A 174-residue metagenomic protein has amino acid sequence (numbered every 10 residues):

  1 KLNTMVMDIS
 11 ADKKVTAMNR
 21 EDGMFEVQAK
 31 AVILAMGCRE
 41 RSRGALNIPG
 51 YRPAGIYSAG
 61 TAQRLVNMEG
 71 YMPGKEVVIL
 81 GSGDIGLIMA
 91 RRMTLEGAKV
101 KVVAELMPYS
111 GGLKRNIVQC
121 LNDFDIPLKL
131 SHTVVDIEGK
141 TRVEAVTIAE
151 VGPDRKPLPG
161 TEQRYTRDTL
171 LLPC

Functional and structural regions predicted by a protein language model:
K1-E76, V151-R164, L171-C174: FAD-binding core/adjacent interface of flavoenzyme oxidoreductases
L2-A11, V15-N19, T94-C174: A Rossmann-like FAD-binding core segment of flavoenzymes
F25, I33, R39, G70 (+3 more regions): Residue-level signal for well-ordered alpha-helical segments
K30, Y57-V66, A90-R91, V118 (+3 more regions): Predominant activation on well-ordered alpha-helical scaffold segments within soluble catalytic domains
R43-A45, I88-A90, G139-K140: Short glycine-/acidic-enriched loop or helix-start segments at secondary-structure transitions that form or flank
T61-Y109: Rossmann-like NAD(P)H-binding beta-loop-alpha module
